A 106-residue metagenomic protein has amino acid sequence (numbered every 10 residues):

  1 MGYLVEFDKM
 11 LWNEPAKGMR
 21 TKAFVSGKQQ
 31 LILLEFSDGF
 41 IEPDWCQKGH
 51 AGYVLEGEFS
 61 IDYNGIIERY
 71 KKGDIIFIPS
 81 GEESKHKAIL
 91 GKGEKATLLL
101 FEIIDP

Functional and structural regions predicted by a protein language model:
M1-K28, I32-L33: A short, N-terminal "cap"/entry segment at the start of jelly-roll beta-barrel domains of the cupin/DSBH fold
V25-K28, L55, S80-E82, K92: Short loop/turn positions at the edges of beta-strands in beta-sheet-rich folds
G27, D62-I66: Short strand-coil-strand connectors
Q30-C46, S80-G81: Conserved short histidine dyad/triad with adjacent acidic residue
F36, W45-I61: Short, conserved beta-strand element in jelly-roll/cupin
G65-G81: Short acidic-glycine-tyrosine-enriched beta hairpin
S80-P106: Ligand-binding loop in jelly-roll beta-barrel domains
